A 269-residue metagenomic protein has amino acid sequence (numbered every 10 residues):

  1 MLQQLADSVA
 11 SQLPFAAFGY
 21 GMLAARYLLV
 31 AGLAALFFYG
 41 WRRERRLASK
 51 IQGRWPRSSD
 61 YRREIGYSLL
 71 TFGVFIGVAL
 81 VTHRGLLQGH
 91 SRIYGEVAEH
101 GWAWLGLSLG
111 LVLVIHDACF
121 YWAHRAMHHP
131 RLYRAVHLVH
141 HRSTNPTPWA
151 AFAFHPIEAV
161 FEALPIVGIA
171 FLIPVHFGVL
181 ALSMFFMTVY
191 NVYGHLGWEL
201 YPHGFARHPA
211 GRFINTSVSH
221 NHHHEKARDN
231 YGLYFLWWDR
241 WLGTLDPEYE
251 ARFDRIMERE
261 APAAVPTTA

Functional and structural regions predicted by a protein language model:
M1-A25, L29, G40-R43, A48-P56 (+1 more regions): Cytosolic/stromal cytosol-facing helical appendages immediately following the last transmembrane segment
F15, S49-F72, G95-S108: Interfacial transmembrane-helix boundary/kink motif in multi-pass membrane proteins
G21, A25-A34, S68-G85, L111-L113 (+1 more regions): Hydrophobic alpha-helical transmembrane segments of multi-pass integral membrane proteins
L29-R46, W122-R131: Membrane-water interface of transmembrane alpha-helices
G77-I115: Juxtamembrane helix-loop-helix connectors linking adjacent transmembrane helices in multi-pass membrane enzymes
Q88-Y94, C119-V136, G197-A206: Juxtamembrane/interfacial segments flanking transmembrane helices
W102-H141, T147-F154, A163: Function-critical hydrophobic alpha-helical transmembrane segments in multi-pass membrane proteins
